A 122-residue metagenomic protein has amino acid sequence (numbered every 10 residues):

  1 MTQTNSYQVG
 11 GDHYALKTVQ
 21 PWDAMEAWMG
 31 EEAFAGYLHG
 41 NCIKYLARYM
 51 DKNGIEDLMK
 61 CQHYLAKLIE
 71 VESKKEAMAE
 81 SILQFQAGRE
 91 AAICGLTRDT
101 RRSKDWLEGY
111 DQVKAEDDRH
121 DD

Functional and structural regions predicted by a protein language model:
M1-D122: Intrinsically disordered, low-complexity regulatory regions that flank transcription factor DNA-binding cores
